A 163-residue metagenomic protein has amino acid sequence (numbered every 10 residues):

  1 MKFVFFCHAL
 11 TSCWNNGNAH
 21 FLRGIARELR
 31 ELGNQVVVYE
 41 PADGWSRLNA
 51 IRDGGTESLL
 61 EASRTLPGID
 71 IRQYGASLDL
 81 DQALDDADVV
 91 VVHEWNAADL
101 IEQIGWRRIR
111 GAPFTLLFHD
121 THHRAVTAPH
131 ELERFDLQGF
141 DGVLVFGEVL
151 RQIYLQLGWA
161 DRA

Functional and structural regions predicted by a protein language model:
M1-R47, Q138, F146: N-terminal subdomain of nucleotide-sugar transferases
A9-S12, A42-S46, W95-A98, H122-A125 (+1 more regions): Short, solvent-exposed loop/turn segments at secondary-structure junctions
E31-R72, S77-L78: N-terminal strand-loop element at the rim of the active site of nucleotide-sugar-dependent glycosyltransferases
G33, L66-P67, D86-D88, P113 (+2 more regions): Short, well-ordered alpha-helix to beta-strand connector turns
D70-Q73, L80-D99, L117: Short N-terminal targeting/anchoring amphipathic segment
Q82-A83, F135-L137: Structural alpha-helical scaffold elements that stabilize or flank donor/cofactor-binding regions in carbohydrate
V89-E94, G105-R124, G142-L144, R162-A163: Active-site proximal beta-strand in glycosyltransferases
L100-I101, V126-H130, F140-A163: A short, active-site helix/loop in glycosyltransferases that binds the activated sugar's phosphate group
